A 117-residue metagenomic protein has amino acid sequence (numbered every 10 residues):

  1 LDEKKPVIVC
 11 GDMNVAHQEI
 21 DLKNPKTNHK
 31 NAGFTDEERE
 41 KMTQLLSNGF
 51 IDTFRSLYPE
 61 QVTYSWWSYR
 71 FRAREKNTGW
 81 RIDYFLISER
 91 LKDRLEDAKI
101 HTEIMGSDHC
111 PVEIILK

Functional and structural regions predicted by a protein language model:
L1-T78, I82: Metal-dependent phosphoesterases centered on the DNase I-like endonuclease/exonuclease/phosphatase
D21, E96, D108: Short acidic, gly/pro-rich beta-turn/loop elements at beta-sheet edges and active-site/ligand-binding grooves
R55, D97-I100: Hydrophobic/anchoring residues in structured secondary elements
L86: Hydrophobic alpha-helical positions that pack around
L91-R94: Short helix-loop capping/hinge motifs at secondary-structure junctions, enriched in acidic/polar residues
K99-K117: Surface polyanion/phosphate-binding segment centered on an Asp-His-Pro turn
